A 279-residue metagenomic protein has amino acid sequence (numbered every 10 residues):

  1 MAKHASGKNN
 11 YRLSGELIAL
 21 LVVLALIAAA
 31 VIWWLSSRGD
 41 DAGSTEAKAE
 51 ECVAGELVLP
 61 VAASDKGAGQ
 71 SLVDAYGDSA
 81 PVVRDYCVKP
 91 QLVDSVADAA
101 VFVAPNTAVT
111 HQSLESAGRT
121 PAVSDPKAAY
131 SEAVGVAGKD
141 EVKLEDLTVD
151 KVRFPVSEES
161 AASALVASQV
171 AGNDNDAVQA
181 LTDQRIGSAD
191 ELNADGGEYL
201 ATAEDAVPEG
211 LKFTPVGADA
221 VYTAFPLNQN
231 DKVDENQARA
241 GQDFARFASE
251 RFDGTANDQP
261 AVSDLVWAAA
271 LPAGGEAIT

Functional and structural regions predicted by a protein language model:
A2-A42, V53, P81, Q229-T279: Extracellular/periplasmic juxtamembrane helices and adjacent flexible linkers that interface with membrane partners
A2-Y11, L21-V31, D40-E159, A189-E209: N-terminal segment of the mature folded domain
G67-A68, V156-D176: Bilobed "Venus flytrap"/periplasmic-binding protein-like clamshell domains and structurally analogous long
D78-V88, V170-L181, D253: Structural alpha-beta junctions
P126-G135, E209-Q242, A269-E276: Periplasmic-binding protein-like
G138-D140, L144, V170-N175, A248 (+1 more regions): Short, well-ordered alpha-helical segments in soluble proteins
A167-P226: Ligand-binding pocket segment of bilobal, Venus flytrap-like solute-binding proteins
